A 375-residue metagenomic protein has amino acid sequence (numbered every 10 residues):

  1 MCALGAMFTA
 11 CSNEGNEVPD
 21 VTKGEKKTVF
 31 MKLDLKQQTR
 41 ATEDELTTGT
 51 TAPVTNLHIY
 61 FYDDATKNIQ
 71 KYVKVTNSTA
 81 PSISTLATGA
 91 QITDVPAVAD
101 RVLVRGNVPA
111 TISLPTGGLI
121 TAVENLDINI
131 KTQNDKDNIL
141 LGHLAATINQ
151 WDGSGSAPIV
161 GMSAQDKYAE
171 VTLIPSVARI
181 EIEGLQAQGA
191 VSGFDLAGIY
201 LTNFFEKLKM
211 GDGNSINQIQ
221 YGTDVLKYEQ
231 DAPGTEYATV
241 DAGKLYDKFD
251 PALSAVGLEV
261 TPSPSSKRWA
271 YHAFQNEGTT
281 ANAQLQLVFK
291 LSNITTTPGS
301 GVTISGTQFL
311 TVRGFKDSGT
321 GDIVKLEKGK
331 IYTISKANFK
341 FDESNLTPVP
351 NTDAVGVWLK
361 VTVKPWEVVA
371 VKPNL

Functional and structural regions predicted by a protein language model:
M1-G5: Sec-dependent N-terminal signal peptides
M7-A10: C-terminal motif of bacterial Sec signal peptides marking the signal peptidase cleavage site
S12-G15: Bacterial signal peptide processing site
E17-A41, L173-A187: A short, Gly/Thr-enriched small/hydrophobic beta-strand-prone motif that recurs across taxa
L46-G117, R179, E183, A187-K328 (+1 more regions): Tryptophan-paired
A90, K167-A169: Short strand-edge motifs at loop-to-beta-strand transitions and within beta-strands of extracellular beta-rich domains
T111-K167, G306-E327: Structured interaction patches on ligand/partner-binding surfaces of diverse proteins
I323-L375: Hydrophobic, glycine-enriched assembly/anchoring segments
